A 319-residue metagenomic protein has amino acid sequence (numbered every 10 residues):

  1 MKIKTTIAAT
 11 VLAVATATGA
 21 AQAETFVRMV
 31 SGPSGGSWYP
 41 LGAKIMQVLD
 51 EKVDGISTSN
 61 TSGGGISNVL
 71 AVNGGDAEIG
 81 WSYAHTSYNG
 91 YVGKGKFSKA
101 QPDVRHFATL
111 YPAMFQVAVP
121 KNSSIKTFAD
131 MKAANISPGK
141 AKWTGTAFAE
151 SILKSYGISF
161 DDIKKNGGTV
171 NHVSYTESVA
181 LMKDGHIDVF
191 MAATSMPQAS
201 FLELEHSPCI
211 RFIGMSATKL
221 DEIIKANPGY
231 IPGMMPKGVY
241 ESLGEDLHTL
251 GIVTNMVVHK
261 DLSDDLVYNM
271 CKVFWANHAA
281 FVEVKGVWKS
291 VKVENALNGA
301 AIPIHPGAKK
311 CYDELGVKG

Functional and structural regions predicted by a protein language model:
M1-A8: Bacterial N-terminal signal peptides that target proteins for export
A8-L12, T16: Hydrophobic helical h-region of N-terminal Sec-dependent signal peptides in bacterial secretory/periplasmic proteins
A17-A23: Sec/Tat signal peptide C-region and signal peptidase I cleavage site
E24-N89, K94: N-terminal (or domain-start) structured segment
F26-K52, I56-S57, A113-D184, E294 (+2 more regions): Bilobed "Venus flytrap"/periplasmic-binding protein-like clamshell domains and structurally analogous long
I79-Y111, Q198-A199: Acidic, polar ligand-binding/catalytic clefts
A84-T86, G93-K96, S123, I158-V257 (+1 more regions): Pocket-lining segment of extracytoplasmic ligand-binding domains
V239-E241, E245-G319: Segments of small-molecule ligand-sensing domains
